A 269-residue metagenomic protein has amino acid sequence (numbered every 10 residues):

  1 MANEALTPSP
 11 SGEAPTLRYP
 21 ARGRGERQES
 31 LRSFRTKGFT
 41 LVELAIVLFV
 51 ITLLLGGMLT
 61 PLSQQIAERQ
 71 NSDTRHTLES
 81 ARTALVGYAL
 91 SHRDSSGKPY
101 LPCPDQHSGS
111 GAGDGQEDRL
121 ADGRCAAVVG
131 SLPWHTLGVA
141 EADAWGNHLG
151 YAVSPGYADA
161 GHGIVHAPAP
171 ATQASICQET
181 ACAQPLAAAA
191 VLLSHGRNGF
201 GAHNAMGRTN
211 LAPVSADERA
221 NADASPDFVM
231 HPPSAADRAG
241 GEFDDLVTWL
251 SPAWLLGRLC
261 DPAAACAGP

Functional and structural regions predicted by a protein language model:
M1-F39, I66: N-terminal leader/signal peptides at the extreme start of proteins
T36-Q65: N-terminal single-pass transmembrane signal-anchor helix
Q64-P269: N-terminal pilin/flagellin-like segments and related low-complexity appendage regions
